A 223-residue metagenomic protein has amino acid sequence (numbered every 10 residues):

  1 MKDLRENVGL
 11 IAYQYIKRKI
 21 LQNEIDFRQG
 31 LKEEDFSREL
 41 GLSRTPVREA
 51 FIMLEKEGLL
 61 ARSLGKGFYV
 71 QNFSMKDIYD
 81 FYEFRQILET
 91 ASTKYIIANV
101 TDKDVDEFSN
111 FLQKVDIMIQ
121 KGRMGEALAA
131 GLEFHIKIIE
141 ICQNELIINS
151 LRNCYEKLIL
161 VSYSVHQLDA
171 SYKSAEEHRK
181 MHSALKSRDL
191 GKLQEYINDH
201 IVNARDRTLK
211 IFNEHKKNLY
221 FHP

Functional and structural regions predicted by a protein language model:
M1-K94, A98, E140, L209-P223: Short linear motifs at protein or domain termini
N7, V105-D106, S171-K173: Short helix-capping and inter-helix turn/linker motifs at the boundaries of alpha-helical repeat units
R48-E49, N99-D102, E126-A129, L146-N149 (+2 more regions): Juxtamembrane/interface motifs at transmembrane-helix termini
K56-A61, N153-C154, A170-Y172: Mobile beta-alpha loop/short-helix "lid" or hinge segments that flank ligand
F81, A98, D102-Y163, E176-S183 (+1 more regions): Conserved amphipathic alpha-helical segments that form helical-bundle/coiled-coil interaction surfaces
A170-P223: C-terminal regulatory/effector modules of DNA-binding transcriptional regulators
